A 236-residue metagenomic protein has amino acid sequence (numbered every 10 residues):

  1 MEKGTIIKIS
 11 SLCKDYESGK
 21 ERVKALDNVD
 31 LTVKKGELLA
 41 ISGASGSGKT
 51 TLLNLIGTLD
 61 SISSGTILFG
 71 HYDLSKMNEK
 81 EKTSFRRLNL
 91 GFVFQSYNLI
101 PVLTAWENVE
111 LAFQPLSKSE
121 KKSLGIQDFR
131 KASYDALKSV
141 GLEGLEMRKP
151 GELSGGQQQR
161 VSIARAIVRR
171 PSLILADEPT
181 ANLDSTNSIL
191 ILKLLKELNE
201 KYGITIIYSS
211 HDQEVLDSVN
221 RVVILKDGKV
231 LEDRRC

Functional and structural regions predicted by a protein language model:
S42-A44: The feature captures the beta-strand-to-loop junction immediately N-terminal to the Walker
G65-D73, K122: Conserved ABC transporter NBD signature motif
L103-A112: Short coil-to-helix segment of the ABC ATPase nucleotide-binding domain corresponding to the Q-loop/switch region
K149-L153, Q157: Conserved ABC ATPase signature
I163: Hydrophobic anchor residue at the start of the ABC signature
V168-S172: A short, proline-enriched helix->beta-strand linker immediately N-terminal to the Walker B motif in ABC-type P-loop
I174-D177: Catalytic Walker B motif of ABC-type/P-loop ATPase nucleotide-binding domains
